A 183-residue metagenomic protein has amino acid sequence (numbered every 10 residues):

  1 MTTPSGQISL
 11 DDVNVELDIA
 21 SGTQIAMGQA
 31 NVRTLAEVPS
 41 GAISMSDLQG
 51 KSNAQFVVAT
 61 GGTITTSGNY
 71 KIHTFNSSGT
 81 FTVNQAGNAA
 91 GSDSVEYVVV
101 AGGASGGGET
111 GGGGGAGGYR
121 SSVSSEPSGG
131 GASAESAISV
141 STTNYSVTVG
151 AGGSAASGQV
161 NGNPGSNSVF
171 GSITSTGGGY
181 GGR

Functional and structural regions predicted by a protein language model:
T2-R183: Glycine-biased low-complexity/repetitive sequence motifs
